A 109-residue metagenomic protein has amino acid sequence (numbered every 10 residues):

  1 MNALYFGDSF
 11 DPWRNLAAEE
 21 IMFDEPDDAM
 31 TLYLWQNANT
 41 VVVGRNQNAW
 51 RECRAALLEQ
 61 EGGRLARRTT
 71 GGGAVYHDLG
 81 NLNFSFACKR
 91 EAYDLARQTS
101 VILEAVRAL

Functional and structural regions predicted by a protein language model:
M1-R51, A56: Active-site loop/lid in soluble adenylation, ligation, and acyl-transfer enzymes
R14, A18, G80, Q98: Catalytic-loop motifs flanking and including active-site residues across diverse enzymes
A38, Q60, H77-N81: Short connector loops at helix/strand junctions that flank enzyme active sites, especially segments positioning acidic
N46-N48, A55, G63, G80-N81 (+1 more regions): Short capping/connector residues at structural and topological boundaries
E52-G73: Active-site cofactor/substrate anionic-group-binding motifs, chiefly glycine- and Lys/Arg-rich phosphate-binding loops
T69-A87: Residues forming anionic-ligand binding surfaces in small-molecule and nucleic-acid pockets of primarily soluble enzymes
N81-L109: Contiguous, small/hydrophobic- and glycine-enriched helical/loop subdomains that border and often "cap" functional
